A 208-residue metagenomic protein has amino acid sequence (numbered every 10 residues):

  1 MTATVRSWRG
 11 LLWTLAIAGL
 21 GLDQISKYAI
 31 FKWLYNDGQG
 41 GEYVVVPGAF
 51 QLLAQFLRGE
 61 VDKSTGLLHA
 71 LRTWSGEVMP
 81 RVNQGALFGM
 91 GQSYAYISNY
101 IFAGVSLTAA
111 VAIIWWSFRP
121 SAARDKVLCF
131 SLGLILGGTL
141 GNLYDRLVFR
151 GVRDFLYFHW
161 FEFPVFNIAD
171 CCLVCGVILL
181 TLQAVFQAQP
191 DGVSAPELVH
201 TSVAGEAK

Functional and structural regions predicted by a protein language model:
M1-K208: Alpha-helical transmembrane bundles and membrane-interface segments of multipass inner-membrane proteins
